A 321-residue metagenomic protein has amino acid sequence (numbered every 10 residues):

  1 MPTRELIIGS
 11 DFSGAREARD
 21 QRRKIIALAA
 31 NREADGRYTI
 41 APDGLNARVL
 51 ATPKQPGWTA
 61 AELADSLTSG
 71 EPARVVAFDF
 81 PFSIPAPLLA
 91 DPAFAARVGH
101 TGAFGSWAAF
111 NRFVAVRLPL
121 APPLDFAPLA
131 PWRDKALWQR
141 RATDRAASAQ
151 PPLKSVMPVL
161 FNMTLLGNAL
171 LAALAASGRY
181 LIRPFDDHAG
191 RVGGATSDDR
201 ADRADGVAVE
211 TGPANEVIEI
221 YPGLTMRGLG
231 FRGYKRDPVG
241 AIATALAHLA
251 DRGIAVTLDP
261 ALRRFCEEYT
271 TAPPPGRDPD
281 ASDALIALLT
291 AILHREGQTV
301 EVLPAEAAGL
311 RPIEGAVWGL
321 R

Functional and structural regions predicted by a protein language model:
P2-I8, F12-R321: RNase H-like (RuvC/DEDD) metal-dependent nuclease/polynucleotide-processing core
